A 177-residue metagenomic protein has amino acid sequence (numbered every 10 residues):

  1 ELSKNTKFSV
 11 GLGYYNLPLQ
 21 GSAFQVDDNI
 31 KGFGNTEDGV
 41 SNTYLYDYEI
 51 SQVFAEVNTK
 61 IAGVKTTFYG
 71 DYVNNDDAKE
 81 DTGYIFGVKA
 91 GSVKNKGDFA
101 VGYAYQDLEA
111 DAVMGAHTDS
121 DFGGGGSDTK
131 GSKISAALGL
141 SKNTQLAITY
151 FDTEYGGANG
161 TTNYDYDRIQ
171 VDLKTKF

Functional and structural regions predicted by a protein language model:
E1-T6: Contiguous mid-protein beta-loop-alpha structural module that forms a pocket-lining wall or clamp of enzyme active
K7-S9, Y14, G21-F177: Outer-membrane beta-barrel pore domains
